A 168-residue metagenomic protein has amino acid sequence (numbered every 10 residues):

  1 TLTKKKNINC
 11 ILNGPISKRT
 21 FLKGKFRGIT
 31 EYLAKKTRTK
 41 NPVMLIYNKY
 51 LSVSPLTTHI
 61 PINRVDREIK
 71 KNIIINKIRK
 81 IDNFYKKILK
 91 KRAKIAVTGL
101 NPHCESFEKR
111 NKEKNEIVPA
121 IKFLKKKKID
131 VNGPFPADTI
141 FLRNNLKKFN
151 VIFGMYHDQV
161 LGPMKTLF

Functional and structural regions predicted by a protein language model:
T1-F168: Anion-binding alpha/beta catalytic cores of soluble intermediary-metabolism enzymes, centered on
